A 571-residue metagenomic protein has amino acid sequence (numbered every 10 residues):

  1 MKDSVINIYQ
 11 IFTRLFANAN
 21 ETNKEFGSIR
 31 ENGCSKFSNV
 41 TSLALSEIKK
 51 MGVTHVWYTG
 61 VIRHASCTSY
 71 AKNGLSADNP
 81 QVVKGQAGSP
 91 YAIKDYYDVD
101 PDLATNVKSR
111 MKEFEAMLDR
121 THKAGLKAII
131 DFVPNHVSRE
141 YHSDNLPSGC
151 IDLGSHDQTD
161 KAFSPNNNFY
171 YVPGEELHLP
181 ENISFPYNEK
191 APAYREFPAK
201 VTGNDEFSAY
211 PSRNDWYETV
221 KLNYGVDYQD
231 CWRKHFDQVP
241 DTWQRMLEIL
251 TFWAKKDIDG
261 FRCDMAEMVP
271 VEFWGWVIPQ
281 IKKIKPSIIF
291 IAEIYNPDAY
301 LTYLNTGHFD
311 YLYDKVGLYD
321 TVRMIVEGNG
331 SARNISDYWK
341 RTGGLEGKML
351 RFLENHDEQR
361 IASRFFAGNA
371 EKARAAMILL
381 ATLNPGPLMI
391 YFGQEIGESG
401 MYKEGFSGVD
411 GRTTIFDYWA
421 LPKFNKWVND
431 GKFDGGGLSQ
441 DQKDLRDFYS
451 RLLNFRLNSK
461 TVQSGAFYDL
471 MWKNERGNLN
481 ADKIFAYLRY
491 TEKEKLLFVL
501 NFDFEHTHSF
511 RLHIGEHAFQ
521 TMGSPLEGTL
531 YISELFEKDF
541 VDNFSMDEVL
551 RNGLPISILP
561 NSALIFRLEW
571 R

Functional and structural regions predicted by a protein language model:
M1-K127, N135-P165, G174, L179-N182 (+4 more regions): N-terminal structural segment of carbohydrate-active enzymes
S4, A19, S66, Q81-K84 (+3 more regions): Loop/helix patches that line or flank the sugar-binding groove of alpha-linked glycan CAZymes
N18-S38, A92-M111, E218-T242, I258-M268 (+3 more regions): The substrate-binding groove and active-site-proximal loops of carbohydrate-active enzymes, especially glycoside
P80-G85, N145-E206, P286-I291, D310-R323 (+1 more regions): Acidic, His- and aromatic-enriched active-site or binding-groove loops in soluble protein domains that engage sugars
S138-G149, V271-P279, K283, I294-M324 (+1 more regions): Substrate-binding cleft/loops of secretory-pathway carbohydrate-active enzymes
R213-Y300: Active-site neighborhood of glycoside hydrolase catalytic domains
D298-L388: Noncatalytic carbohydrate-binding groove/subsite architecture in carbohydrate-active enzymes
F504-R571: C-terminal beta-sandwich/jelly-roll accessory domains of carbohydrate-active enzymes
